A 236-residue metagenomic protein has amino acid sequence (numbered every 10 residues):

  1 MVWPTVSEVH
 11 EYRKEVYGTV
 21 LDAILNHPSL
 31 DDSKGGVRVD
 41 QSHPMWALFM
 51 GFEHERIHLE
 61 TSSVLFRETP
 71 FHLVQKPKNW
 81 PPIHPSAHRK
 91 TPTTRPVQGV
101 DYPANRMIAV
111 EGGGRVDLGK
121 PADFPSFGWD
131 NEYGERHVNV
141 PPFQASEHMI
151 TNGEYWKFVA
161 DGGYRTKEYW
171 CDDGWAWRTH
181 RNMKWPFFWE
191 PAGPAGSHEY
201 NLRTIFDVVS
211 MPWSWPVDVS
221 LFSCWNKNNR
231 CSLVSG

Functional and structural regions predicted by a protein language model:
M1, G35-T94, H137, P141-F143 (+5 more regions): Short, contiguous alpha-helical
M1, N105-R106, E111, C171-S210: Core domains of carbohydrate- and sulfate-ester-processing enzymes
M1-G35, W46-M50: Acidic/histidine-rich alpha-helical segments that form the ligand environment of transition-metal centers
P4-Y17, W129-E154, F158-G162, A192-G236: Short aromatic-cysteine micro-motif
R13-D31, E55-L73, K120, E154 (+2 more regions): A generic secondary-structure signal for well-formed alpha-helical elements
M50, L65, C171-A176, G236: Short, solvent-exposed turn/loop segments enriched in Gly/Ser/Thr/Pro and often Arg
P85-G112, V116-D117: Contiguous, non-catalytic segments that form substrate-binding/exosite surfaces or channel walls
N105, G113-P121, P125-D130, G134-E135 (+5 more regions): Hydrophobic helix-coil surface modules that form long, contiguous segments used for peptide/substrate interaction
